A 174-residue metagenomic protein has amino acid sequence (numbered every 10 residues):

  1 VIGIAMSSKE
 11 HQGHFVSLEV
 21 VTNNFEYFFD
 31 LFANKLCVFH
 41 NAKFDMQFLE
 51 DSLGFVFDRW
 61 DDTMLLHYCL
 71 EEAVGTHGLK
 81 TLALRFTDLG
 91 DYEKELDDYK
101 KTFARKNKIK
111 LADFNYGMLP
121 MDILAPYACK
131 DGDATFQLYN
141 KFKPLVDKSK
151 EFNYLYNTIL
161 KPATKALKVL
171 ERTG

Functional and structural regions predicted by a protein language model:
I2-K148, K161, L167: Active-site-proximal helix-loop-helix substrate-binding element of RNase H-like nuclease domains
Y154-G174: Extended, well-ordered alpha-helical scaffold/bundle regions in very large, multi-domain proteins
